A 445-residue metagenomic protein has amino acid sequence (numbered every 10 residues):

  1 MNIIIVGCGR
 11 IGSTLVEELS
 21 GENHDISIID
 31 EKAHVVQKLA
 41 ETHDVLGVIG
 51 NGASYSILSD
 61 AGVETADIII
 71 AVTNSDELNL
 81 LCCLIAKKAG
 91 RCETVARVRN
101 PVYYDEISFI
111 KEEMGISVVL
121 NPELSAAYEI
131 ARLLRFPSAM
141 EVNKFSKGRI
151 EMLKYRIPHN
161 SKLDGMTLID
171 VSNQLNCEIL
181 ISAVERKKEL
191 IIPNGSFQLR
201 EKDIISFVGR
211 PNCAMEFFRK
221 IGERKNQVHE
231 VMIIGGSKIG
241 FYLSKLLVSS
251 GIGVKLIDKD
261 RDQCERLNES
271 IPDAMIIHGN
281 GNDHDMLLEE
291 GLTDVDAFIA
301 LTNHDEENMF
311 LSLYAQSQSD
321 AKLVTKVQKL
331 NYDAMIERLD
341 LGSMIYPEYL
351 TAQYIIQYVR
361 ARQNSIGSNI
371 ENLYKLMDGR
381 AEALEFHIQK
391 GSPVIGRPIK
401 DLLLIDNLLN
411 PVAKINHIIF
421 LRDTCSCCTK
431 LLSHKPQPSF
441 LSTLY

Functional and structural regions predicted by a protein language model:
M1-Y445: Cytosolic regulatory regions of ion transport systems
